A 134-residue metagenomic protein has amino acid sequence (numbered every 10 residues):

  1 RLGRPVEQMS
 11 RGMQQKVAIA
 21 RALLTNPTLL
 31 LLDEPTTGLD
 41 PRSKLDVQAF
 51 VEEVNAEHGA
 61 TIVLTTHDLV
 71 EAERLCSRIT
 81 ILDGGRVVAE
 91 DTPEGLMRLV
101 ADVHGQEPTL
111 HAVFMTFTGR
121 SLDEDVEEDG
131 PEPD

Functional and structural regions predicted by a protein language model:
R1-Q8: Conserved ABC nucleotide-binding domain
I19: Hydrophobic anchor residue at the start of the ABC signature
N26: Conserved catalytic motifs of ABC-family nucleotide-binding domains
L30-D33: Catalytic Walker B motif of ABC-type/P-loop ATPase nucleotide-binding domains
L45-H58: Helical segment within the ABC ATPase nucleotide-binding domain
E90-D91: ABC ATPase "signature
